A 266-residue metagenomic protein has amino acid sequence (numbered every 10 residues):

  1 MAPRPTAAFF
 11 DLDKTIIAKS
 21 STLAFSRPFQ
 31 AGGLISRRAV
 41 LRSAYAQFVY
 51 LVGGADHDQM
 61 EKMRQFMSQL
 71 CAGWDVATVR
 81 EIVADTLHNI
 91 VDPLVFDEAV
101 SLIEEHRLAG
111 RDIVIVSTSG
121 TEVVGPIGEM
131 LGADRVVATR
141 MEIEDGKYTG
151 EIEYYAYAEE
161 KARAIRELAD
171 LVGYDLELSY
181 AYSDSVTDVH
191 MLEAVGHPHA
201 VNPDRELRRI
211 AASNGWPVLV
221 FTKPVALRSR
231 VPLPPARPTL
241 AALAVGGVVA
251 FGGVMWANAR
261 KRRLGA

Functional and structural regions predicted by a protein language model:
M1-V52: Active-site neighborhood of HAD-like aspartate-dependent phosphohydrolases
A2-P5, H88-A266: C-terminal cap/substrate-recognition subdomain and adjoining C-terminal extension of metal-dependent phosphatase-like
P3-R4, G33-L34, V40, A55-E61 (+5 more regions): Hydrophobic/basic alpha-helical segments enriched in Actinobacteria
S20, W74, E160: Conserved active-site and cofactor/substrate-binding residues in soluble primary-metabolism enzymes
K62-D97: Metal-dependent phosphoesterase signature
